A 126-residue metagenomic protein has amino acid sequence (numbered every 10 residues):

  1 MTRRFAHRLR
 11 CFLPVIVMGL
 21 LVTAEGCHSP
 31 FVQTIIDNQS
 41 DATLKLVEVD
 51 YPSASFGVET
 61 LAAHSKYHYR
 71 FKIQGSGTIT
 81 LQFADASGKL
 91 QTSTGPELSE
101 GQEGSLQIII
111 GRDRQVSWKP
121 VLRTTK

Functional and structural regions predicted by a protein language model:
M1-E25: Sec-dependent bacterial lipoprotein signal peptides
G26-P30: Bacterial signal peptide processing site
T34-D41: Asparagine-centered strand-capping/turn motif at beta-strand->loop junctions
A42-L46, Q91: Short acidic/proline- and small/hydrophobic-mixed sequence motifs that coincide with surface turns and coil-to-beta
Y51-F56, A86-G88: Change "in extracellular beta-sheet-rich domains … of secreted and cell-surface proteins" to "in beta-sheet-rich domains
S53-G75: Intrinsically disordered, low-complexity Pro/Gly/Ser/Thr-rich segments with frequent PxxP/GP/PP motifs and embedded
S76-S87: A short, solvent-exposed beta-strand micro-motif common in secreted/extracellular proteins
G95-K126: Extracellular beta-sheet/turn segments enriched in Thr/Pro/Gly and aliphatic residues
